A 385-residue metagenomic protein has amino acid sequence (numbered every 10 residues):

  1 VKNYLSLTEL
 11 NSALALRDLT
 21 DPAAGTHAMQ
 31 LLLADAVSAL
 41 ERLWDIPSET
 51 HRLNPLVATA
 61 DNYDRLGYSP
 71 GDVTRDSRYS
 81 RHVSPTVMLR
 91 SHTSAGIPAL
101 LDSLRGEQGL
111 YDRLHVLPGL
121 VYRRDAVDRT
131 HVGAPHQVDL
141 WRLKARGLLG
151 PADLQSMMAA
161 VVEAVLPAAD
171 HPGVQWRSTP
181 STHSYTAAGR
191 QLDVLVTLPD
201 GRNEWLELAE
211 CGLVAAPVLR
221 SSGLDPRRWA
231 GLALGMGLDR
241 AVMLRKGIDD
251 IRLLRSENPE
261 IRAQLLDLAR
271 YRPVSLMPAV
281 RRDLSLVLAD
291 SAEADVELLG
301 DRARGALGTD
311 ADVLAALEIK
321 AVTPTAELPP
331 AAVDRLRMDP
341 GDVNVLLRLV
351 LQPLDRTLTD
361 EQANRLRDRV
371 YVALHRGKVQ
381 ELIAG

Functional and structural regions predicted by a protein language model:
V1-H131, R142-L143, W205-L219, R228-A230 (+3 more regions): Class II aminoacyl-tRNA synthetase-like tRNA-binding/catalytic domains
L19-G25, V138-A152, R282-A292, T359: Short histidine-centered catalytic/ligand-binding loop motif
M29-W44, L140, D153-A169, L298-R302: Amphipathic alpha-helical segments
L40-I46, G109-Y111, A164-V174, G305-L317 (+1 more regions): Short secondary-structure junctions
D45-D61, P172-H183, A315-E318: Long, charged, glycine-rich C-terminal linkers/tails
S84, G133-Q137, A187: Short, solvent-exposed loop/turn segments at the edges of secondary structure
P151-Q155, A160-R190: Extended C-terminal subregions enriched in glycine
T179-D200, L206-G385: A carboxyl-terminal module marker
